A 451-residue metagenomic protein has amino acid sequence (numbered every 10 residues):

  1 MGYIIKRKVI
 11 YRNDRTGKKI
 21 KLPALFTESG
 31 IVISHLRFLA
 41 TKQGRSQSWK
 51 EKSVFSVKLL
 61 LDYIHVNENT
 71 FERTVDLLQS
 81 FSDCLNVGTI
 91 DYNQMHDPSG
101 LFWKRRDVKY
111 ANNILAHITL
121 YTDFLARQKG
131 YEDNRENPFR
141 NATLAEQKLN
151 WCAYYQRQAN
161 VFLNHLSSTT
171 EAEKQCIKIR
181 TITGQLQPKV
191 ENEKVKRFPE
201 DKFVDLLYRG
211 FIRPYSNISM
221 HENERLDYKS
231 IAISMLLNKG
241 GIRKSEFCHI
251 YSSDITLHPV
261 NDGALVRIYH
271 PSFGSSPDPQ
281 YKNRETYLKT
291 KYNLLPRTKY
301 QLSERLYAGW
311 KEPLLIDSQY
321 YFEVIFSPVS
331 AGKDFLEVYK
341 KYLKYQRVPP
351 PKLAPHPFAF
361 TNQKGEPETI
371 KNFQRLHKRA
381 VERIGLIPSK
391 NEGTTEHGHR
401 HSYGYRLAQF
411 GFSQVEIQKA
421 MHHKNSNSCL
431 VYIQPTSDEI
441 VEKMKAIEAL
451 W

Functional and structural regions predicted by a protein language model:
M1-R180, E439: Charge-rich, intrinsically disordered N-terminal extensions that act as flexible nucleic-acid engagement or regulatory
I64-N67, I218-M220, P350, G365-E366 (+1 more regions): Short, basic (Lys/Arg/His-rich) helix/loop patches that form interaction surfaces in the mid-to-C-terminal regions
Q128-E132, L237-D262: Short, charged phosphate-coordinating catalytic segments
W151-I212, S276-T290, S318-S330: DNA breakage-rejoining catalytic core of tyrosine-based enzymes
R209-K239, K244: Basic, Lys/Arg- and aromatic-enriched nucleic-acid-binding interface segment
Y215, I250-F335: Conserved tyrosine-mediated DNA breakage-rejoining catalytic core shared by Y-recombinases
M421-A446: Catalytic-site neighborhood detector that most strongly recognizes the C-terminal catalytic loop/helix of tyrosine
E448-W451: C-terminal secondary-structure termini that scaffold catalytic or DNA-interacting sites
